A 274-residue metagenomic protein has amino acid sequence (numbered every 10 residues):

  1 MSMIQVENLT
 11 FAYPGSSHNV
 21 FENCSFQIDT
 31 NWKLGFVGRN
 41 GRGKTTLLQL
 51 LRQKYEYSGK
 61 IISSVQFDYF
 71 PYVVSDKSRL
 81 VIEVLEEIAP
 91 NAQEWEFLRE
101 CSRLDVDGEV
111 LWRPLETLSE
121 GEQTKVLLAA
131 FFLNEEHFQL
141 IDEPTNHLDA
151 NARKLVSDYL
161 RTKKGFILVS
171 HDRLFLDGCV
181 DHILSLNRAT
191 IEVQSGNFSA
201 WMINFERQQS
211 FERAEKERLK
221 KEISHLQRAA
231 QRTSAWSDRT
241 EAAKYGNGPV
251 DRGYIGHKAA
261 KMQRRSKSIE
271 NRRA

Functional and structural regions predicted by a protein language model:
M1-K216: ABC ATP-binding cassette signature C-motif
V84-E100, S185-A274: Extended, highly charged alpha-helical segments
